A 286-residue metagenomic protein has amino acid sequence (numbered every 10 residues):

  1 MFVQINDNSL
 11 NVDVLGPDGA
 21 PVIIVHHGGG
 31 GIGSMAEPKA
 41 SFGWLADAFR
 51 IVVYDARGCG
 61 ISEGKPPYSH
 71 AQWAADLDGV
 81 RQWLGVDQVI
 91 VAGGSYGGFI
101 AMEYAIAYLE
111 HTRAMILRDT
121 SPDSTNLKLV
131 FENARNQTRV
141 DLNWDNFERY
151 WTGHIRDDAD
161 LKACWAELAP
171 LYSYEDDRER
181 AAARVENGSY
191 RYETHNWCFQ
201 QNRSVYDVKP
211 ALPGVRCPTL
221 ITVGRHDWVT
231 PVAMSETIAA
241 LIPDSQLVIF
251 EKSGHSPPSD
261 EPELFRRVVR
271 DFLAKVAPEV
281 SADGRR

Functional and structural regions predicted by a protein language model:
I5-G64: Conserved HGGG/HGGXW glycine-rich cap/lid loop of the alpha/beta-hydrolase fold
W44, V52-Y96, R267: Active-site loop/oxyanion-hole signature of alpha/beta-hydrolase fold enzymes
G98-L109, M115: Short glycine-enriched nucleophile-adjacent loop and the immediately C-terminal alpha-helix near the catalytic center
M115-Y150: Flexible "cap/lid" loop of the alpha/beta hydrolase fold
W144-P210, C217: Alpha/beta-hydrolase
V215, I221-V223: Short beta-strand/loop motif that positions the catalytic acidic residue of the alpha/beta-hydrolase fold
H226-T230: Acidic catalytic loop of the alpha/beta-hydrolase fold
S245-R286: Catalytic active-site module of serine/aspartate enzymes centered on a nucleophile-bearing elbow/loop
